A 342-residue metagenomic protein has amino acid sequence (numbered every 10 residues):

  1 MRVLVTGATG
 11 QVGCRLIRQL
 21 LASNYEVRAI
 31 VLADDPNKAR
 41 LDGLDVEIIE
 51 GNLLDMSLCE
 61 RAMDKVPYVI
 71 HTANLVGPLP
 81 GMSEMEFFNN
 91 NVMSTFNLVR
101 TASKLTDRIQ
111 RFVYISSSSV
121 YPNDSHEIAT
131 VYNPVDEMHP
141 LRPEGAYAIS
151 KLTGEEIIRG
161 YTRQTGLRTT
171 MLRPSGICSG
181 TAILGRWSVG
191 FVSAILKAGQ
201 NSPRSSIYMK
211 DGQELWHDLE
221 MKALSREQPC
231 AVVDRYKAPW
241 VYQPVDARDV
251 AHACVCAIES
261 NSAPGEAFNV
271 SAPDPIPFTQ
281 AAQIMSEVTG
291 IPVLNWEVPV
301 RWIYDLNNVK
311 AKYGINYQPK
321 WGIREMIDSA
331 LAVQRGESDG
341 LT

Functional and structural regions predicted by a protein language model:
M1-S23: N-terminal Rossmann NAD(P)H-binding glycine-rich loop of SDR-like oxidoreductase domains
R2, Y25, I323-T342: Amphipathic terminal alpha-helices
P36, D42-N90: NAD(P)H-binding glycine-rich loop region in Rossmannoid oxidoreductase-like domains and their noncatalytic homologs
L54, E86-S94, G145, I149-S150 (+1 more regions): Glycine-rich NAD(P)-binding loop of the Rossmann-fold in SDR/ketoreductase-type enzymes
N89, H126-M171, V192-S193: Catalytic helix-loop patch of NAD(P)-dependent Rossmann-fold dehydrogenases
F96-A146: Conserved Rossmann-fold NAD(P)-dependent oxidoreductase catalytic core, especially the SDR/UDP-sugar
G160-V241: NAD(P)-dependent short-chain dehydrogenase/reductase
V241, D249-R301, N308: Mid/C-terminal beta-alpha module of Rossmann-like enzyme folds, strongest in SDR-family dehydrogenases/epimerases
